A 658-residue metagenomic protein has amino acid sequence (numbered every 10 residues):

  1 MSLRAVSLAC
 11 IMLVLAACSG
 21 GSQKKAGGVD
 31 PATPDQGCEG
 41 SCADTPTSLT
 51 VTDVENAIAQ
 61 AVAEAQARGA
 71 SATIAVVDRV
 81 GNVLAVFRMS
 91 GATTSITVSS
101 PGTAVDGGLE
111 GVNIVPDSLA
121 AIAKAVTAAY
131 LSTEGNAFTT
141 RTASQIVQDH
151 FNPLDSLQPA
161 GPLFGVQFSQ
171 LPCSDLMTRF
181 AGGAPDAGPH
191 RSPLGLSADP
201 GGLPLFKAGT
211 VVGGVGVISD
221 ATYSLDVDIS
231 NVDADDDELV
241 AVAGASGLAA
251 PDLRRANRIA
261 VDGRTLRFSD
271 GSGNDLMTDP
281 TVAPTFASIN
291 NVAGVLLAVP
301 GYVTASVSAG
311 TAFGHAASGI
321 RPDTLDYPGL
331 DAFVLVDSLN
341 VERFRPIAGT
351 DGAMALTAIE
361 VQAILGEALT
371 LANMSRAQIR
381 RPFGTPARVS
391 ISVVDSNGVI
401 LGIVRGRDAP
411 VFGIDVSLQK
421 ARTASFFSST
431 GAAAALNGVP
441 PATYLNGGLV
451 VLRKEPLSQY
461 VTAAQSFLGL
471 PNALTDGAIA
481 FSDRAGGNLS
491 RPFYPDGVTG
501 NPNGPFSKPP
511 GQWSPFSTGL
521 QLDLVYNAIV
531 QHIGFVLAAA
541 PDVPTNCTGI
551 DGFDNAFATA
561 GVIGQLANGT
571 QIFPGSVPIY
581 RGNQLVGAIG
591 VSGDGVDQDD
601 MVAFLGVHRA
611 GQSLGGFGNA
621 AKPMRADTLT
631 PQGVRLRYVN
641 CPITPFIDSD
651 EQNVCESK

Functional and structural regions predicted by a protein language model:
M1-S7: Bacterial N-terminal signal peptides that target proteins for export
V14-A17: C-terminal motif of bacterial Sec signal peptides marking the signal peptidase cleavage site
G20: Short, conserved catalytic or interaction motifs in soluble domains
Q23-K658: Flexible, solvent-exposed loop/hinge segments and secondary-structure transition points
